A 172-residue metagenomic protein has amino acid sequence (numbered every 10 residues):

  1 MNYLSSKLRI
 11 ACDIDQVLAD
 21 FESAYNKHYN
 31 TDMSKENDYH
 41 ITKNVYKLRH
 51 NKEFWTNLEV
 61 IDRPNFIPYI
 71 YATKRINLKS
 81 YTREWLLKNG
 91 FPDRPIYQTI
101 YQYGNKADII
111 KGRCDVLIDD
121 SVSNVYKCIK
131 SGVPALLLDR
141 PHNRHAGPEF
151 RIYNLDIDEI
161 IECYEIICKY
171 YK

Functional and structural regions predicted by a protein language model:
M1-H50: Active-site neighborhood of HAD-like aspartate-dependent phosphohydrolases
I61-W85, Y97-T99: Substrate-recognition element of Asp-dependent hydrolases with the DxDx(T/V) motif
P92-C114: Donor nucleotide-activated moiety binding/catalytic core segment of transferases that use nucleotide-activated donors
I96-Y101, F150-E162: Short acidic-hydrophobic, aromatic-tinged amphipathic segments that line or gate anion-handling sites
G104-I109, R144-I152, C163: Short, charged, surface-exposed secondary-structure boundary motifs
A107-K111, D156-Y171: Short amphipathic alpha-helix with an adjacent loop that forms part of the alpha/beta core around
L117-L155: Acidic, Mg2+-coordinating phosphoryl-transfer loop and its flanking beta/alpha structural elements, shared across
